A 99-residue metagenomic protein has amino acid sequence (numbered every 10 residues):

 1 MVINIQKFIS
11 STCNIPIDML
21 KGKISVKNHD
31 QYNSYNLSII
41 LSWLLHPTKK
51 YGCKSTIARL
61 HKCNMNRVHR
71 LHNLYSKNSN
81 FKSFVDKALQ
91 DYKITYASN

Functional and structural regions predicted by a protein language model:
M1-C13, S98-N99: General nucleic-acid-binding
S11-S38, C63: Short, Lys/Arg-enriched anionic-surface-contact patches
Y32-Y51: Short, amphipathic alpha-helical "recognition" segments used to contact nucleic acids or chromatin
G52-H61: Short alpha-helical "recognition helix" segments of helix-turn-helix
N64-V68: Helix-turn-helix DNA-binding helix
H69-K77: Residue-level detection of the helix-turn-helix DNA-binding "recognition helix"
K77-N99: Short Lys/Arg-enriched helix C-cap and helix-to-coil transition segments that create basic nucleic-acid-contact patches
